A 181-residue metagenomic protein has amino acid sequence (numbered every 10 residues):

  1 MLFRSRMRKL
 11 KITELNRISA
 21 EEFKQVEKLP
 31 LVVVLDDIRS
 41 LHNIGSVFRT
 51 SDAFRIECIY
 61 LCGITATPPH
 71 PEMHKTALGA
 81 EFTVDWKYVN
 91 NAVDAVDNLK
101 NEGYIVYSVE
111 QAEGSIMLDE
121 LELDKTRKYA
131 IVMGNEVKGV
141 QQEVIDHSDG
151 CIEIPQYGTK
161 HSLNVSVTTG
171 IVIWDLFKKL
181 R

Functional and structural regions predicted by a protein language model:
F3-R181: Post-transcriptional modification and biogenesis factors for structured RNAs of the translation apparatus
